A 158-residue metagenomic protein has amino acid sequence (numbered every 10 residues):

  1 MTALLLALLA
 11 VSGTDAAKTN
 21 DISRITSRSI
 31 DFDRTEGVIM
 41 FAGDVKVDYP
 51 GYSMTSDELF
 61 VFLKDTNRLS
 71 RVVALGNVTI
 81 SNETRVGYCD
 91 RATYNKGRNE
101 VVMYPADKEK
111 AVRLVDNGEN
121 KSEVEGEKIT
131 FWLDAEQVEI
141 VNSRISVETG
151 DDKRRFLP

Functional and structural regions predicted by a protein language model:
M1-P158: Mature-chain termini and adjacent capping regions
